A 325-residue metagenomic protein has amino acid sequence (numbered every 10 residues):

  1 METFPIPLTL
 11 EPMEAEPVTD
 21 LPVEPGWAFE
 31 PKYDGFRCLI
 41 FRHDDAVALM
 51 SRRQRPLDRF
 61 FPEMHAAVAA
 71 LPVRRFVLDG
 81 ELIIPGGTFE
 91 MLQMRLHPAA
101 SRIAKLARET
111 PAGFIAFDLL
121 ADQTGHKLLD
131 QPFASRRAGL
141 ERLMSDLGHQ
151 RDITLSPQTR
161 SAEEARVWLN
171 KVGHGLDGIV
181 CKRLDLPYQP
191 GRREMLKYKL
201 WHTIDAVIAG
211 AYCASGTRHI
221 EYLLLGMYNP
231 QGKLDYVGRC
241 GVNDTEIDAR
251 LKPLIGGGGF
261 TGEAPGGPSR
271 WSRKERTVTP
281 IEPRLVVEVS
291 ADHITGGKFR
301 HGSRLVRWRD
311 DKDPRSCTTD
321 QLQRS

Functional and structural regions predicted by a protein language model:
M1-S325: Catalytic cores of nucleic-acid ligases and guanylyltransferases
